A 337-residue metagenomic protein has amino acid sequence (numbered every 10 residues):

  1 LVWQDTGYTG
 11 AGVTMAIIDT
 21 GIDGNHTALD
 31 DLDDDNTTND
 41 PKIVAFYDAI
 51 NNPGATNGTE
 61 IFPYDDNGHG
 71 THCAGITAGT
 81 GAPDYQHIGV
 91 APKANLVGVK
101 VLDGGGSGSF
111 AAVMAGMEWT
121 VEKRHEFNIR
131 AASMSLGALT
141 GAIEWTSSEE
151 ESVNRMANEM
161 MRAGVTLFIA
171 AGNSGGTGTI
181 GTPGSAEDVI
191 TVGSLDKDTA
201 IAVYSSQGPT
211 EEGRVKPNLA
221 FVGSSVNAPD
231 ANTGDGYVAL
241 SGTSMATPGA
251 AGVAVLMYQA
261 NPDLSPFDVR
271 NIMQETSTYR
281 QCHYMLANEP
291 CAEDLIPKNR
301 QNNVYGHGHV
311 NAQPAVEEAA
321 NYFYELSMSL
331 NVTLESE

Functional and structural regions predicted by a protein language model:
W3-Y47, N51-A111, H125-A131, R162 (+6 more regions): Subtilisin-like serine protease catalytic core
D19, G70, G172, S244 (+1 more regions): Conserved G/P- and acidic residue-centered "switch" motifs that form tight phosphate/ATP-binding loops in soluble
N25, H69-C73, S109, V113-G116 (+7 more regions): Stable alpha-helical elements in mature extracytoplasmic
L32, F46, I76-T80, G116-K123 (+10 more regions): Structured segments of extracytoplasmic/periplasmic soluble domains in secreted or envelope-associated proteins
P41-N52, G181-Q259, D263, F267 (+2 more regions): Extracellular S/T/G-rich loop segment that most often corresponds to the catalytic His/Ser-adjacent loop
A74-T77, V97-D103, A132, T179 (+2 more regions): Hydrolase catalytic cores
M117, R130-P229, Q274-T278: Catalytic-core segments of hydrolase enzymes
T146-S147, G172, Q301-N303, H309-E337: Secreted peptidase-domain scaffold signal
